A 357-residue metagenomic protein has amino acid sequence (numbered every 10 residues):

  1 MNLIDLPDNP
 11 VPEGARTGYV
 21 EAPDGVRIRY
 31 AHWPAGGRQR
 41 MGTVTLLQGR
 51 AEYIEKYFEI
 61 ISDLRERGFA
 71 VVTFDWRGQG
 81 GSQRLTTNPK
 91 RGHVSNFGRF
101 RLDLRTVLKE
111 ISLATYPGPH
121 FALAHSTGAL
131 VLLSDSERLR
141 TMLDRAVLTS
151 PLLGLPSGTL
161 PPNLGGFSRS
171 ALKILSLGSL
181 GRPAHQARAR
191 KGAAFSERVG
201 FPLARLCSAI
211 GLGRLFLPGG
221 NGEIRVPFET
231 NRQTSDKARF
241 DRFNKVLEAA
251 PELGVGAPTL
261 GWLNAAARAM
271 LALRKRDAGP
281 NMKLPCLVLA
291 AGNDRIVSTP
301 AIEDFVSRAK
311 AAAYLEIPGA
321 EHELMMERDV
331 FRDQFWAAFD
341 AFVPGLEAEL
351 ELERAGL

Functional and structural regions predicted by a protein language model:
M1-E21, R27-G36, R354-L357: An N-terminal hydrophobic leader/cap segment in hydrolases
I54, I61-T87: Conserved alpha/beta-hydrolase
G92-S112: Alpha/beta-hydrolase active-site loop
A114-S126: Alpha/beta-hydrolase fold nucleophile elbow
L132-P251: Alpha/beta-hydrolase-fold enzymes
M282, V288-A290, D294: Short beta-strand/loop motif that positions the catalytic acidic residue of the alpha/beta-hydrolase fold
L284, S298-S307: Short alpha-helix in the alpha/beta-hydrolase fold that links the catalytic acid
A313, P318-L357: Catalytic active-site module of serine/aspartate enzymes centered on a nucleophile-bearing elbow/loop
